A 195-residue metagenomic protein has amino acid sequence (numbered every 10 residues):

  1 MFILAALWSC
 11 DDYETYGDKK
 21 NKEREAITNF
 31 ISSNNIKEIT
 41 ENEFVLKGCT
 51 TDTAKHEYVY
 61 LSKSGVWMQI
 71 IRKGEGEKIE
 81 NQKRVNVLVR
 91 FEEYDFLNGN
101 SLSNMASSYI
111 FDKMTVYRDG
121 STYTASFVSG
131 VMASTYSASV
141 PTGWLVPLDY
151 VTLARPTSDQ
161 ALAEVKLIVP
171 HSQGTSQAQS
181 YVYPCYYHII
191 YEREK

Functional and structural regions predicted by a protein language model:
M1-C10: Sec-dependent bacterial lipoprotein signal peptides
C10-K195: Cross-family detector of peptidyl-prolyl cis-trans isomerase
